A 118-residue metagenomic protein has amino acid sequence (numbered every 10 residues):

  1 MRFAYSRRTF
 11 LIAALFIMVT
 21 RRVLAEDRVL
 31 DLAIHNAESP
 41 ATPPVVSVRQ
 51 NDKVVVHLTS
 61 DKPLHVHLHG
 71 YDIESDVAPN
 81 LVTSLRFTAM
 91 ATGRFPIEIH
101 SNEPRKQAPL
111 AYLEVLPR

Functional and structural regions predicted by a protein language model:
R7-L11: N-terminal export leaders
I12-M18: Bacterial N-terminal signal peptides
R21-A25: Sec/Tat signal peptide C-region and signal peptidase I cleavage site
E26, L32, V77-R118: Extracellular/periplasmic metallocenter environments
D27-Q50: N-terminal edge beta-strand
S39-V45, G70-Y71, L81-S84, I97: N-terminal post-signal-peptidase region of extra-cytosolic proteins
P44-K62, S84-M90, F95: Beta-strand cores of secreted/periplasmic/IMS beta-sandwich domains, seen most often in copper-related folds
T59, P63-P79, A108-L113: Histidine- and aromatic-enriched segments that form or immediately flank copper-ligand environments
